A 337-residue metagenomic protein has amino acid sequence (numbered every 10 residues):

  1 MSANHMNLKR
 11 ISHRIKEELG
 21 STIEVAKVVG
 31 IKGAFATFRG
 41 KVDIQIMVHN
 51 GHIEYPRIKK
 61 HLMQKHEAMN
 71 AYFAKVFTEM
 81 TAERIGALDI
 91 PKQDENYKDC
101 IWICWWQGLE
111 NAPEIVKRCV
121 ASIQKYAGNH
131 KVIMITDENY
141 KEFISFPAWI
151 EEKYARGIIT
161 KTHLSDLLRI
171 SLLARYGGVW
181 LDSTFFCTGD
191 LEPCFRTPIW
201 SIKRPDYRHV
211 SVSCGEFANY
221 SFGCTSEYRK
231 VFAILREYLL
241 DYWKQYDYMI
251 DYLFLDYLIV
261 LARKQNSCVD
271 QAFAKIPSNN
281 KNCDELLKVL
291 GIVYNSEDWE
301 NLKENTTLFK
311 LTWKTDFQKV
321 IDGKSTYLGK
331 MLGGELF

Functional and structural regions predicted by a protein language model:
S2-S165, F185-F337: Glycosyltransferase-associated regions of secretory-pathway enzymes, highlighting luminal stem/catalytic domains
L167-Y176: Small-residue hinge/turn detector
Y176, L181-D182: Active-site acidic Asp-centered loop
